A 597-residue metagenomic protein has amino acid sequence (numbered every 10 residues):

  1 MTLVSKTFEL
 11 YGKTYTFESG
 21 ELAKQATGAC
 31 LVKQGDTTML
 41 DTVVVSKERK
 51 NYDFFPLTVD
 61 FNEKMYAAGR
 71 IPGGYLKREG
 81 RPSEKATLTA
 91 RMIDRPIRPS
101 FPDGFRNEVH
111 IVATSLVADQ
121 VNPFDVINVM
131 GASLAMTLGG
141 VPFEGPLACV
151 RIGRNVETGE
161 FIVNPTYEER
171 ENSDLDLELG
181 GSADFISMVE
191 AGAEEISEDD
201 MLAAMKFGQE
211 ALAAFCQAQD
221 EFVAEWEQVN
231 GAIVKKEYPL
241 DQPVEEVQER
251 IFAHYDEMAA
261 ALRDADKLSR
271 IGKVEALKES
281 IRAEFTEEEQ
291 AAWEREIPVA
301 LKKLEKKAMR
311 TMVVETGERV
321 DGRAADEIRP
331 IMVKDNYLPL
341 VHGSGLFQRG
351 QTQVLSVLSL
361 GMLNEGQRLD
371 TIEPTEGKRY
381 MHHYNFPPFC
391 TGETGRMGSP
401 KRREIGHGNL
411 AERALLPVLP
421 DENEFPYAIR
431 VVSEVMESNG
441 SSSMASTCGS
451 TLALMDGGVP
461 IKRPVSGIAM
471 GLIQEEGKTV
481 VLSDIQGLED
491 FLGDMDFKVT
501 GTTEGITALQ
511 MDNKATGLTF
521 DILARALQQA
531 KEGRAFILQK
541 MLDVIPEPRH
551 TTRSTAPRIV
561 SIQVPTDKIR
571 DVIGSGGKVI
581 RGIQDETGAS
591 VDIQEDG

Functional and structural regions predicted by a protein language model:
M1-I233: Long, basic N-terminal domains or extensions that often function in RNA/ssDNA interaction or organelle/cellular
M1-S46, N51, V234-E373, P557-D571 (+2 more regions): Extended amphipathic alpha-helical scaffolds
T16-S19, E79-L88, V121-V126, V141 (+11 more regions): Ordered, soluble secondary-structure elements with a strong preference for glycine-centered loop motifs and nearby
G20-L22, T37, V43-S46, K64 (+16 more regions): Short, ordered loop/turn segments at secondary-structure junctions
A26-T27, L31-H110, S115, D119-N122 (+6 more regions): Glycine-rich, flexible beta-strand/loop modules in the N-terminal catalytic cores of phosphate-handling
D103-V109, E144-P146, F215-K235, L268 (+7 more regions): Flexible, glycine/charged-enriched surface loops at secondary-structure junctions
G140-A265, L454-H550: Mobile "lid/hinge" segments at catalytic clefts and subdomain interfaces of large enzymes
V341, T394-P400, E404-G597: Conserved structured catalytic cores and adjacent interaction surfaces of nucleotide-binding/hydrolyzing enzymes
